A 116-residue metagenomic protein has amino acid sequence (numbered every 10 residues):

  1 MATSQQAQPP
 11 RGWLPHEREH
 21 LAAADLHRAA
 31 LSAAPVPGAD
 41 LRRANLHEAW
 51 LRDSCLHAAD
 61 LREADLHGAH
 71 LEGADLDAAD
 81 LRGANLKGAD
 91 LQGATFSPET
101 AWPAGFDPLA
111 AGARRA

Functional and structural regions predicted by a protein language model:
M1-A116: Tandem repeat scaffolds
